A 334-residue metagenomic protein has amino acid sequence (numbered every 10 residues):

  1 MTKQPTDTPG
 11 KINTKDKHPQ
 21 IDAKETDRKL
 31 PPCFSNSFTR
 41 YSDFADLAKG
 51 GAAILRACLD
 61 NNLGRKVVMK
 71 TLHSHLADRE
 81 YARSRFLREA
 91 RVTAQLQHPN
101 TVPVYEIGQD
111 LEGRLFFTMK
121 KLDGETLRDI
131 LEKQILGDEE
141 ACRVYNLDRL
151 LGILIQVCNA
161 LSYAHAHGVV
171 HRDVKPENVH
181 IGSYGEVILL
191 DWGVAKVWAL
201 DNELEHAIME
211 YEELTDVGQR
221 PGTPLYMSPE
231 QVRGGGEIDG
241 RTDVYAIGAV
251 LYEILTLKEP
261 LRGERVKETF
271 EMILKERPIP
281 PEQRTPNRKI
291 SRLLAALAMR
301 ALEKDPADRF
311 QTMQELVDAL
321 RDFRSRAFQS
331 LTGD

Functional and structural regions predicted by a protein language model:
F44-G50, L55: Protein kinase glycine-rich loop
H73-Q95: AlphaC helix of the eukaryotic protein kinase fold
E80, Y184-E186, L190, A195-P229 (+1 more regions): Activation segment of protein kinases
E106-G108: A short, aromatic-enriched beta-strand patch in the conserved N-lobe beta-sheet of the protein kinase catalytic domain
E112-T126, I130: Conserved short submotifs of the Hanks-type protein kinase catalytic core that shape the nucleotide-binding pocket
N159-V169: Protein kinase catalytic-loop region centered on the HRD/HxD motif
L161-S162, H180, L190, T223-G333: C-terminal lobe helix-coil module of Hanks-type protein kinase domains
